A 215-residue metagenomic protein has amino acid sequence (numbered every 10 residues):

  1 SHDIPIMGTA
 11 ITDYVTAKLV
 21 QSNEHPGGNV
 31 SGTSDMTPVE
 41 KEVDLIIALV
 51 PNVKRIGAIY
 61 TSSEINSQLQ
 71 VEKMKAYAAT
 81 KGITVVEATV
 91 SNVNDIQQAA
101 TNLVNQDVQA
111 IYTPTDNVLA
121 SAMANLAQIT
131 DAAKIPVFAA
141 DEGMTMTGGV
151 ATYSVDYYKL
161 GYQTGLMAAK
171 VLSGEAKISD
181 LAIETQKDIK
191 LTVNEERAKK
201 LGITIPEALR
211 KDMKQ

Functional and structural regions predicted by a protein language model:
S1-Q215: Short hydrophobic alpha-helices and adjacent helix-cap/hinge residues
